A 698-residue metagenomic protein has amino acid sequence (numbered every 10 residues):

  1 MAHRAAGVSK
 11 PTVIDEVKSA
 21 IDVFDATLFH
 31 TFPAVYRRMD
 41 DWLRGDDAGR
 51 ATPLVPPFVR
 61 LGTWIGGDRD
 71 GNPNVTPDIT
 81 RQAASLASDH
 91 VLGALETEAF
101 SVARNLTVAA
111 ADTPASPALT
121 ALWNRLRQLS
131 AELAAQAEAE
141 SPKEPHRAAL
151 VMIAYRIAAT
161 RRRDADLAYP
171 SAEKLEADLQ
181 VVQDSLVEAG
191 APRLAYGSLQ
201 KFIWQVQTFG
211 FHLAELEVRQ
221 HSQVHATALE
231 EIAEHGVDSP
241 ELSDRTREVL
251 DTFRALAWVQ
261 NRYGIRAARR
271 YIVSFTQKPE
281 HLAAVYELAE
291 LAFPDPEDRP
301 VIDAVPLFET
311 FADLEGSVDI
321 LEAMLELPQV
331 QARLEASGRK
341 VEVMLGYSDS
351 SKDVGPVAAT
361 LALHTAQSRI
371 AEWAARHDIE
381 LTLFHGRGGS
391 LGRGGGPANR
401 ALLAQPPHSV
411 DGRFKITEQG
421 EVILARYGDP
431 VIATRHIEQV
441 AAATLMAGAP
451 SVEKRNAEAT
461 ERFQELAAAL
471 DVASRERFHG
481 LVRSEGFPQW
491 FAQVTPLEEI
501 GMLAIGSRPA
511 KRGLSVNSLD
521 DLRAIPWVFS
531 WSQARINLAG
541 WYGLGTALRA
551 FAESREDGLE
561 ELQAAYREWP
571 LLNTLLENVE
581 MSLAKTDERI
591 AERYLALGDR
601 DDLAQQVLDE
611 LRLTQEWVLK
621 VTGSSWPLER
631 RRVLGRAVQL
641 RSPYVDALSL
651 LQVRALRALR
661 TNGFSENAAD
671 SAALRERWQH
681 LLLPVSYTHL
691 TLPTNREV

Functional and structural regions predicted by a protein language model:
M1-H235, R245, I302, G395 (+8 more regions): Often metal-dependent polyanion-binding catalytic scaffolds in large enzymes
S9-D22, P77, S85, D164-Y169 (+8 more regions): Glycine- and acidic
E16-S19, V23, T27-A34, R38 (+22 more regions): Generic recognition of stable, solvent-exposed alpha-helical segments in well-folded globular domains
T27, T31-R38, W42-G45, A94 (+16 more regions): Generic, well-ordered alpha-helical scaffold segments in large soluble proteins
T52-R60, D68, W204-V206, G264-R266 (+4 more regions): A generic structural signal for short, non-catalytic loop/turn and secondary-structure boundary residues
P57, S198, H212, E217-R219 (+11 more regions): Acidic, glycine-enriched catalytic cores built around paired aspartates
P77-R104, F293-L466: Catalytic or ion-translocation cores adjacent to nucleophile or general acid/base/metal-coordination motifs in diverse
A191, L199, Q205-A283, E287 (+3 more regions): Active-site cores of enzymes that catalyze phosphoryl transfer or operate on phosphate-rich substrates
